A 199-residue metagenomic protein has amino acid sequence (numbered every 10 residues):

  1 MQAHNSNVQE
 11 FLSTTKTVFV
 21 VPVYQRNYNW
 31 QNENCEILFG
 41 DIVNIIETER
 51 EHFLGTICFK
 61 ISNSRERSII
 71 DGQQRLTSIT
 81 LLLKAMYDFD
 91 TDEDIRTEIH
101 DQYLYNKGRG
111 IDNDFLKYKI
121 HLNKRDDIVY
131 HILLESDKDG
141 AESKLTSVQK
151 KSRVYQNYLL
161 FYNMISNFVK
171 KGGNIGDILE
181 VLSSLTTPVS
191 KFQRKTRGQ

Functional and structural regions predicted by a protein language model:
M1-Q199: Glycine- and hydrophobic-rich flexible loops that cap the catalytic core of alpha/beta enzyme folds
